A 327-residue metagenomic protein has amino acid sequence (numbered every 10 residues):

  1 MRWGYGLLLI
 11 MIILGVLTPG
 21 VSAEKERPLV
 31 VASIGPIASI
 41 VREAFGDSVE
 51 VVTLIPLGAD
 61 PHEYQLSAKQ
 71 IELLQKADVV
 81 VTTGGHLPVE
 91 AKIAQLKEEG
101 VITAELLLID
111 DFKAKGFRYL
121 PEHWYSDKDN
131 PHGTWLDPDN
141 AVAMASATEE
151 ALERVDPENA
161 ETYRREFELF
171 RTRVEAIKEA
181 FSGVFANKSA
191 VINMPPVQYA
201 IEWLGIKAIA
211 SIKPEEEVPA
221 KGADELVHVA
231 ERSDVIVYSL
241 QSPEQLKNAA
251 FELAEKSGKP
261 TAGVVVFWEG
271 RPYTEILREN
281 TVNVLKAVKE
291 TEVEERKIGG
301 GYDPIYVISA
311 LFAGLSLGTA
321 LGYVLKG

Functional and structural regions predicted by a protein language model:
R2-E26: Hydrophobic secretory-pathway targeting helix
T18-G327: Extracytoplasmic metal-acquisition and chelation regions
